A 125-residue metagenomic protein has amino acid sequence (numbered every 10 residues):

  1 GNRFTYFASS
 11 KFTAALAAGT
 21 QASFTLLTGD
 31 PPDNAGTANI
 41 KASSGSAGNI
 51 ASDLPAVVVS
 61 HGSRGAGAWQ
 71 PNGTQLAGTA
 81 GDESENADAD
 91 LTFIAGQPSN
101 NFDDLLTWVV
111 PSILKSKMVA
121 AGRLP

Functional and structural regions predicted by a protein language model:
N2-P125: N-terminal pilin/flagellin-like segments and related low-complexity appendage regions
